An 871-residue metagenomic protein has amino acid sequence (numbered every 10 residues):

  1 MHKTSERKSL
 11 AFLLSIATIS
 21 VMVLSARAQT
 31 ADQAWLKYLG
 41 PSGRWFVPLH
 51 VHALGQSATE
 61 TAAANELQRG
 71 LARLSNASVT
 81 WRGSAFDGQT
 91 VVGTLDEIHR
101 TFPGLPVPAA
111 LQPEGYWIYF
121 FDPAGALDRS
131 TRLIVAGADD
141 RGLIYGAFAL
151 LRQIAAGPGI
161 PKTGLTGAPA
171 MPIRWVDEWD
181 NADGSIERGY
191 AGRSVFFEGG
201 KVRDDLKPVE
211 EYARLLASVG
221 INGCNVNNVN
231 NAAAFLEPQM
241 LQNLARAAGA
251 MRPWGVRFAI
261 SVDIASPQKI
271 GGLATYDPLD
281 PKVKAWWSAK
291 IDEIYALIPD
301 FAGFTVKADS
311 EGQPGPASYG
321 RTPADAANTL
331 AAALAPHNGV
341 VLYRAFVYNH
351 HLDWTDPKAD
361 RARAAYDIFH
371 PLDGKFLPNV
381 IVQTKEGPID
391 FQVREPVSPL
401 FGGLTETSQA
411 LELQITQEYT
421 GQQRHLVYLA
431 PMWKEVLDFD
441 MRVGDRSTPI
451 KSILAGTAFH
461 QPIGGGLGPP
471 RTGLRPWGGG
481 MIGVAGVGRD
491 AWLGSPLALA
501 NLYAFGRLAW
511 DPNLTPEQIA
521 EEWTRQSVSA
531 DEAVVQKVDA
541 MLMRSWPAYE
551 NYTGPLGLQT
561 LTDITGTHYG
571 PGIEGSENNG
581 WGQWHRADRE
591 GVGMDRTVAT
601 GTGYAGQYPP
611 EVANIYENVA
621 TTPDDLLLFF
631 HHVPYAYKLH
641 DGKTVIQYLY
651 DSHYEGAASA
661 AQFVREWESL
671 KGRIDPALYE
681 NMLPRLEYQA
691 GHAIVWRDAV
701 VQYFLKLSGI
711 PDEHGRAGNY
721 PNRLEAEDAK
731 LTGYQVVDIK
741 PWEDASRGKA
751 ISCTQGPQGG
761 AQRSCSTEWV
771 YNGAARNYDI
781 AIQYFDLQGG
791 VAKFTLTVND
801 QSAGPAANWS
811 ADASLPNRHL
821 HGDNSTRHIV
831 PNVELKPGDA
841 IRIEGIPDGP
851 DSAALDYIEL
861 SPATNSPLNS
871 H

Functional and structural regions predicted by a protein language model:
H2-L14: Bacterial N-terminal signal peptides that target proteins for export
L13-M22: Bacterial N-terminal signal peptides
A26-G125: Acidic, contiguous N-terminal accessory segments
P41-S57, R193, F197, N227-N230 (+1 more regions): Acidic/histidine-rich, surface-exposed loop or edge segments in extracytoplasmic proteins
A58, A63-E66, G70, P108-T305 (+3 more regions): Feature activates predominantly on carbohydrate-active enzymes
G199-R203, P238, R246, G272-E521 (+1 more regions): Catalytic-core regions of glycoside hydrolase
P449-N722, N772: Catalytic domains of carbohydrate-active enzymes that cleave complex glycans
D712-H871: Extracytoplasmic
